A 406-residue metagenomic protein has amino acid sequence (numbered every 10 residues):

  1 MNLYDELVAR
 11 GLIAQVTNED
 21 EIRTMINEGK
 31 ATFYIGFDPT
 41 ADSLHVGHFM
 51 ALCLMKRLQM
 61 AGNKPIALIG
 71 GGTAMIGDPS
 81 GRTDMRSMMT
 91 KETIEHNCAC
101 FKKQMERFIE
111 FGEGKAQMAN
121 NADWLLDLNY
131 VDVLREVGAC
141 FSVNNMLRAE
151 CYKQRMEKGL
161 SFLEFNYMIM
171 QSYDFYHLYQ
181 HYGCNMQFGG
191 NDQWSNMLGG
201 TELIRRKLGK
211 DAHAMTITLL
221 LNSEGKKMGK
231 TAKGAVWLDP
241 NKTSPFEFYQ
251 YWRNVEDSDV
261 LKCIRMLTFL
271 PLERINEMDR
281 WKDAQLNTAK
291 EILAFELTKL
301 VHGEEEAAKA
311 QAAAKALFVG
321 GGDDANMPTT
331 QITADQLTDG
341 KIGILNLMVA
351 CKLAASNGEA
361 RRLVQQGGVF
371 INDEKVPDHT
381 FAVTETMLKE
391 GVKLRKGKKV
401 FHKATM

Functional and structural regions predicted by a protein language model:
M1-Q193, L198-T201, L208-H213, K226 (+1 more regions): NTP-dependent nucleotidyl-transfer catalytic core
I204-M406: Conserved nucleotide- and phosphate/pyrophosphate-binding catalytic cores in adenylate/nucleotidyl-handling enzymes
